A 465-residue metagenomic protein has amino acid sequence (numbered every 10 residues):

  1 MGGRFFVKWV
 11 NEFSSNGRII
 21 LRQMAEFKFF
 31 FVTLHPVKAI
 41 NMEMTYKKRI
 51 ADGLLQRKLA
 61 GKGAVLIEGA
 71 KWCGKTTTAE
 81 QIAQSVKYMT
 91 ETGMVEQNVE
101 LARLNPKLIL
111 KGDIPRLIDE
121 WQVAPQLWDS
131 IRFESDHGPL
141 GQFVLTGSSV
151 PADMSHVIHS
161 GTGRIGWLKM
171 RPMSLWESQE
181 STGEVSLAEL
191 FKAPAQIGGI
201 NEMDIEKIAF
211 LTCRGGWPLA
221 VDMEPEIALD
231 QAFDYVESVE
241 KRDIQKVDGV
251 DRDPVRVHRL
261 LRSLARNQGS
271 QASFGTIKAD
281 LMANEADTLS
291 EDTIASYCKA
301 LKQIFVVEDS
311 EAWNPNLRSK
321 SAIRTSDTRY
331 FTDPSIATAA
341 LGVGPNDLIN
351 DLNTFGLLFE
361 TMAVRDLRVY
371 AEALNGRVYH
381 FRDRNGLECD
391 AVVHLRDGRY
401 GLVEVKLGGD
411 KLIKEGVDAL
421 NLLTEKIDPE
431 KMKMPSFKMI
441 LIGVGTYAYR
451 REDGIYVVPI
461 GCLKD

Functional and structural regions predicted by a protein language model:
F29-Q56: N-terminal pre-Walker A segment at the start of P-loop NTPase domains
K75: Conserved lysine of the Walker
T78: Hydrophobic positions on the alpha1 helix immediately C-terminal to the Walker A/P-loop
K87-G112: Short glycine-rich substrate-engagement loop in P-loop NTPases that contacts/grips substrate
L117, Q142-S148: Structural recognition of the conserved hydrophobic beta-strand(s) that form the central parallel beta-sheet of P-loop
S155-S270: Interdomain motor-coupling "hinge/lid" segment immediately C-terminal to the ATP-binding subdomain of NTP-driven enzymes
P225-R399: Accessory nucleic acid-recognition modules appended to NTPase machines
I442-D465: Domain-level recognition of nuclease-like catalytic cores that cleave nucleotide substrates
